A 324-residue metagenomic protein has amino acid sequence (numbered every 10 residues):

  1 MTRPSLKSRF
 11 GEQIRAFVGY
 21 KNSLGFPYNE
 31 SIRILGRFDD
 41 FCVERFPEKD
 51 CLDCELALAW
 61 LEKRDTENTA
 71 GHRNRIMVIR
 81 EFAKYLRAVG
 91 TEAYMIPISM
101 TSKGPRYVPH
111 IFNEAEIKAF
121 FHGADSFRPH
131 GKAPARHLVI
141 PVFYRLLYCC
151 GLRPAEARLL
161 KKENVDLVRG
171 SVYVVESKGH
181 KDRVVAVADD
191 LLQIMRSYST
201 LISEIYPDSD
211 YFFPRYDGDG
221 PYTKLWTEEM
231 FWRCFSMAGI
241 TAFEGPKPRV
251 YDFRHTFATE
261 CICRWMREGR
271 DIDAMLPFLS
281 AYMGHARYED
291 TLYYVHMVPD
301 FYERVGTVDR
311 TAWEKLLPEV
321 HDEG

Functional and structural regions predicted by a protein language model:
M1-G324: Conserved catalytic core of the tyrosine transesterase superfamily
